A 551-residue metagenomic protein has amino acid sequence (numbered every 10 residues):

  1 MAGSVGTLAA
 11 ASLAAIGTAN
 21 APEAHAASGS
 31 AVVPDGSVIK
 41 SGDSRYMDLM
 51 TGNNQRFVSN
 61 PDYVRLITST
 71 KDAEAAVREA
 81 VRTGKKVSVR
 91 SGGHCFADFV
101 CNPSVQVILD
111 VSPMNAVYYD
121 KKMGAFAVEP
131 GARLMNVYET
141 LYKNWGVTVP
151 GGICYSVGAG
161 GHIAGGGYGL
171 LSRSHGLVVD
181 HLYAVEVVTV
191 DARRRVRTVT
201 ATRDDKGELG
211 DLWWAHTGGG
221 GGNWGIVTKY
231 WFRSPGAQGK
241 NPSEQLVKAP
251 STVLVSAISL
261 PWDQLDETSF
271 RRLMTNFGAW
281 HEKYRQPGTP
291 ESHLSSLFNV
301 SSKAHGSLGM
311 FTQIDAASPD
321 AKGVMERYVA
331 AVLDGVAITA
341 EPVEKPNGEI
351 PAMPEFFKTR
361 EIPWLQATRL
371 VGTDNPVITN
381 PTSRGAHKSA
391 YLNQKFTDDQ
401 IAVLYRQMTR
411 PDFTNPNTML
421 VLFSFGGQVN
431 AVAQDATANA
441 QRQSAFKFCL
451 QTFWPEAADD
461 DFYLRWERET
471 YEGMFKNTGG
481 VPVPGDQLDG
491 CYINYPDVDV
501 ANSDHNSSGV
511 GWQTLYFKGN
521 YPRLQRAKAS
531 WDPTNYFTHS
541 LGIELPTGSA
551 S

Functional and structural regions predicted by a protein language model:
M1-A19: N-terminal export signals
A14-D43: C-terminal segment of N-terminal export signals and the immediately downstream linker at the start of the mature
D43, Q55-M114: Glycine-rich N-terminal segment of FAD-binding domains in flavoprotein oxidoreductases, spanning the beta-loop-helix
A97-N115, R173-D191, I226-K229, F448: Structural signature of FAD isoalloxazine-binding scaffolds in flavoprotein oxidoreductases
C101-E129, L170, S174-H175, F232-S234 (+1 more regions): Glycine-/small-residue-rich beta-strand-loop submotif within the FAD-binding core of flavoenzymes
T148-T189: A gly/ser-rich beta-alpha-beta helix-loop segment of oxidoreductase catalytic cores
Y183, T198-V498: C-terminal cap/substrate-recognition region of VAO/PCMH-type FAD-linked oxidoreductases
A367-A390, G480-S551: Activity-critical C-terminal alpha-helical subdomain
